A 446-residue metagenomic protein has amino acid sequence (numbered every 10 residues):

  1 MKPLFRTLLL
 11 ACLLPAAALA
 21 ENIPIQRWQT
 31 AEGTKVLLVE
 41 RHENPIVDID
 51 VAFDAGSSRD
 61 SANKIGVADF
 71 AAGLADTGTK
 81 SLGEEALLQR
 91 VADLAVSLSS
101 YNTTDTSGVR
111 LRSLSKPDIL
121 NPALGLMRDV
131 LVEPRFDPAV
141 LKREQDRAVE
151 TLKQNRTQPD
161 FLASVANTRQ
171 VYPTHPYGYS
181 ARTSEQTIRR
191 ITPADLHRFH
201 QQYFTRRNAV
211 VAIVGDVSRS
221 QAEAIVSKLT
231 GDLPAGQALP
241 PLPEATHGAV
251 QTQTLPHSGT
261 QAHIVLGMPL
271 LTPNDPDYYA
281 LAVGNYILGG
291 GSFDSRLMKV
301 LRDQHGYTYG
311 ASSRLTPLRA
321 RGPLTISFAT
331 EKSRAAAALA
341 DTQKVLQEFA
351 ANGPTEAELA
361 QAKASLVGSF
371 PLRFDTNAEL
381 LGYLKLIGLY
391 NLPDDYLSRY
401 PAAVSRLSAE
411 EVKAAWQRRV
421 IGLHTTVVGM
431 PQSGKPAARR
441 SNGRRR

Functional and structural regions predicted by a protein language model:
M1-P3: N-terminal secretory signal peptides that target proteins for export/translocation
R6-A16: Bacterial N-terminal signal peptides
A11, L19-E40, I46, A212 (+3 more regions): Proteolytic maturation boundary segments
V39, N44-F70, E84-V130, V149 (+7 more regions): M16 family metallopeptidases and their MPP-like homologs
R41, D50-A52, A238-D294: His/Glu-based metal-binding/catalytic segments typifying zinc-dependent metallopeptidases
F70-A71, G284: Active-site His/Glu-centered metal-binding helix of metallohydrolases
G78-S81, L131-A139, A351: Short, polar/flexible loop-turn hinges at active-site or ligand-entry regions and domain interfaces
D160, V165, P193-L229, L423-H424: Non-catalytic, conformational "gating/processing" segments within enzyme and secreted inhibitor domains
